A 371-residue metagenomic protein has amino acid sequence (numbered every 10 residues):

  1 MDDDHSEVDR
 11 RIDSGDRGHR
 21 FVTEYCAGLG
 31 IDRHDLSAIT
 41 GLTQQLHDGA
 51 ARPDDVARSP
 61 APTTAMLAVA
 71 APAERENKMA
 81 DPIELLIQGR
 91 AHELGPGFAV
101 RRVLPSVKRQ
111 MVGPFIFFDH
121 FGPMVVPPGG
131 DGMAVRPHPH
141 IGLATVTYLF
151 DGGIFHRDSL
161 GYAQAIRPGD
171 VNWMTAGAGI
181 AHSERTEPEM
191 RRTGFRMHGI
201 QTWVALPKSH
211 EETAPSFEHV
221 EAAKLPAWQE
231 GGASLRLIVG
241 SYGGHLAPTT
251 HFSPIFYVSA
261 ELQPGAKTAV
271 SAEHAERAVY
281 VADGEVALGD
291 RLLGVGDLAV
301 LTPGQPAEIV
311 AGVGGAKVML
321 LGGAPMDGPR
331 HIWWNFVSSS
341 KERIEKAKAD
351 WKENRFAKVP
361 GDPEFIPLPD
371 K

Functional and structural regions predicted by a protein language model:
M1, H5-R10, D16, R20-T23 (+7 more regions): Generic hydrophobic-segment detector
M1, S6-S14, F21-T23, A27-G30 (+5 more regions): Short linear motifs in low-complexity or flexible loops
P62-K371: Jelly-roll (double-stranded beta-helix
